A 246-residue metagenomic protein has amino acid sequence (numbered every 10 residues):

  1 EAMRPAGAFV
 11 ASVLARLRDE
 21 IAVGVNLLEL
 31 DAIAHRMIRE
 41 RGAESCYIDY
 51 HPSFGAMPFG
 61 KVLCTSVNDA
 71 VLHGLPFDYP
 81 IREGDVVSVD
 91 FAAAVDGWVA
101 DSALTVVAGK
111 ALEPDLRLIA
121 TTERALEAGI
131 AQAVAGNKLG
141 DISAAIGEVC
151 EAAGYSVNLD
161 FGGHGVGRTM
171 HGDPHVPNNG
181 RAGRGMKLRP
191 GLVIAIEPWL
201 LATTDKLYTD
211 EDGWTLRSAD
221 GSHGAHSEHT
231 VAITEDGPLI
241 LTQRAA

Functional and structural regions predicted by a protein language model:
E1-A246: Active-site neighborhoods and metal-handling regions in enzymes and metal-associated proteins
